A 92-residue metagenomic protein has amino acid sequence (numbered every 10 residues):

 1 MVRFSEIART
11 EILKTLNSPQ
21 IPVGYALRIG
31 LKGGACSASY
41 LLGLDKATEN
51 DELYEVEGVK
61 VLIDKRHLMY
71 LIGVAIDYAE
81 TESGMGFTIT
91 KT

Functional and structural regions predicted by a protein language model:
V2-S5, Q20-G24, G30-K46, N50: Short, thiol/selenol-centered motifs that function as redox-active sites or metal-ligating centers
I7-T15: Phosphate-interacting basic helix/loop segments used at nucleotide- and nucleic-acid interfaces
I12, G58, I76: Residue-level signature of catalytic and energy-coupling elements of molecular machines, predominantly ATP/GTP-dependent
K14-L27, E57: Short, low-complexity, intrinsically disordered N-terminal segments
N17-P19, L41-D45, H67-L68, D77-A79: Short linear motifs in intrinsically disordered
E52-V56: Short acidic-hydrophobic surface loop/beta-edge motif
I63-T92: C-terminal structural segments of small proteins and small subunits
